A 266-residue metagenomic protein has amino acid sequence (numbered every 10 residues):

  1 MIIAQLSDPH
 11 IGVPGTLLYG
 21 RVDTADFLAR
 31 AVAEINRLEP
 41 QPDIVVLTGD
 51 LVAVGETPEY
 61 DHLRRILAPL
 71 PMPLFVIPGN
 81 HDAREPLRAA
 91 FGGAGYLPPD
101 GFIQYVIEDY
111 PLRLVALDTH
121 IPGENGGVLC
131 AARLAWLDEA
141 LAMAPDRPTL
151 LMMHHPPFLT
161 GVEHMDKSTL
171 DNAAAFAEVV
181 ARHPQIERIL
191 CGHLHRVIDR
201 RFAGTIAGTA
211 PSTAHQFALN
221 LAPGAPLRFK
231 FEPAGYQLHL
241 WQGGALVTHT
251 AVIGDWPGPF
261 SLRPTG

Functional and structural regions predicted by a protein language model:
M1-H62: N-terminal active-site segment of His-dependent metallophosphoesterases
M1-V13, P111-I121, L150-M153, T205-P211 (+1 more regions): Active-site-proximal beta-strand elements of phosphoester/diester hydrolases
I11-G15, A53-P58, N80-R88, P122-N125 (+3 more regions): Active-site environment of divalent metal-dependent phosphoester hydrolases
A29, V179, R201-G266: Binuclear metal-dependent phosphoesterase catalytic core
A31-I44, G127-I206, G235-L238, L246 (+1 more regions): His/acidic metal-ligating clusters that form di-metal
T48-I66, L70-M72, I77-D82, M165-D166 (+2 more regions): A short, hydrophobic/aromatic-rich structural module that often spans a beta strand with its adjoining loop
T57-M143, T169, A175-Q185, H215 (+2 more regions): Extended active-site neighborhood of metal-dependent phosphoesterases/phosphodiesterases
